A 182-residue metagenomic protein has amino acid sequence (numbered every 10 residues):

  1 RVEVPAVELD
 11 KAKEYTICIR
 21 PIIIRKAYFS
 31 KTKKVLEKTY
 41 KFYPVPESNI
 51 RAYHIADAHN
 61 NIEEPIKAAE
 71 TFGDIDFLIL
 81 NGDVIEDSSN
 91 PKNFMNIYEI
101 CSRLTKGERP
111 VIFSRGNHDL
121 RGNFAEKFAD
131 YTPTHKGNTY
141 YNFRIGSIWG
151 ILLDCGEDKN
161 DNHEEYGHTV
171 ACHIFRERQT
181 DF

Functional and structural regions predicted by a protein language model:
R1-H54: Acidic, histidine-bearing metal-coordination/catalytic regions of metal-dependent phosphoesterases
R20-S30, M95-F182: Extended active-site neighborhood of metal-dependent phosphoesterases/phosphodiesterases
K31-N81, E86-D87: An acidic-aromatic substrate-binding cleft motif
N60-E63, K92-N93, H135: Short secondary-structure boundary/capping elements
E64-A69, N93-I100: A short acidic, amphipathic alpha-helical/loop segment
E64-P65, S89-N90, N123-F124, N162: Short glycine-/acidic-enriched loop or helix-start segments at secondary-structure transitions that form or flank
D87-S88, H173: Short, exposed beta-strand "edge-strand" segments with a Pro/Gly-rich flavor and a Y/T-containing core
